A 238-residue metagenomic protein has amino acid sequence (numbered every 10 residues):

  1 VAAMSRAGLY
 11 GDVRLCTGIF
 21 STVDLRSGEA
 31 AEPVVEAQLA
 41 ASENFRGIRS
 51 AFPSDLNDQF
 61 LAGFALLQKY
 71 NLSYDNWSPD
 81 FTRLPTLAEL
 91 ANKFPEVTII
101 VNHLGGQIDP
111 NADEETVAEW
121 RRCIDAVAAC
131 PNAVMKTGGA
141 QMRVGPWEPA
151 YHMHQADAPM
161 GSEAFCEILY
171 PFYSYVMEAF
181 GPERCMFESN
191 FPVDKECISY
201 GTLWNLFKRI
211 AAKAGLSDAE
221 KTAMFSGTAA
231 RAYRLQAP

Functional and structural regions predicted by a protein language model:
V1-K93, G105, D109-E115, P159-E163: Active-site gating/metal-coordination segments in enzymes
M4-L15, A41, L66-N71, A126-A133 (+2 more regions): A structural motif corresponding to the C-terminal end of an alpha-helix and its immediate exit/capping segment
I19, L67, H103, M135 (+3 more regions): Conserved, mostly hydrophobic/aromatic
F20, R49, I100-N102, K136-G138 (+1 more regions): Active-site neighborhood of phospho(di)ester-bond hydrolases with catalytic His/Asp-centered motifs
L84-A88, P110-V117, V144-H154, A164-F165 (+3 more regions): Histidine/acidic-residue-rich catalytic or RNA/ligand-binding cores of hydrolases and nuclease-related proteins
T116-E148: Aromatic-lined glycan-binding groove of carbohydrate-active enzymes
R122, C166-G181: A short, acidic, amphipathic alpha-helical segment used as a generic capping/interface helix at domain edges
S174-Y175, A179-M186, K195-P238: Mid-to-C-terminal alpha-helical segments outside catalytic/metal-binding sites
